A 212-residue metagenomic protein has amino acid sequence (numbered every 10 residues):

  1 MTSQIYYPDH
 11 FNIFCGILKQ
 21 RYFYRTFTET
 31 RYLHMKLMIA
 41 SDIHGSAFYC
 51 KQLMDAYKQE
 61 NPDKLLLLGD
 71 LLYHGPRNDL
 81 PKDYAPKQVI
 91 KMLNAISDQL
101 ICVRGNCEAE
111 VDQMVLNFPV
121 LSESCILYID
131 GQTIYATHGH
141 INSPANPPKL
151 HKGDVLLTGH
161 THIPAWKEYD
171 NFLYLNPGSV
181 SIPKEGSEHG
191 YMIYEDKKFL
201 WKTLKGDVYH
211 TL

Functional and structural regions predicted by a protein language model:
Y7, F11, F23-R25: Short terminal hydrophobic/aromatic SLiMs and anchors at protein ends
Y22-H34: Short, Lys/Arg-enriched N-terminal segments with co-localized hydrophobic residues within the first ~10-30 amino acids
K36, I126-D130, E168-D170, Y174-L212: Binuclear metal-dependent phosphoesterase catalytic core
K36-I129: Core catalytic region of metal-dependent phosphoesterases/phosphodiesterases, especially metallo-beta-lactamase-like
H44-F48, Y73-G75, N106-Q113, I141-P147 (+2 more regions): Active-site environment of divalent metal-dependent phosphoester hydrolases
F118-A165: Internal catalytic-core helix/loop-beta-alpha segment that presents or stabilizes conserved functional determinants
